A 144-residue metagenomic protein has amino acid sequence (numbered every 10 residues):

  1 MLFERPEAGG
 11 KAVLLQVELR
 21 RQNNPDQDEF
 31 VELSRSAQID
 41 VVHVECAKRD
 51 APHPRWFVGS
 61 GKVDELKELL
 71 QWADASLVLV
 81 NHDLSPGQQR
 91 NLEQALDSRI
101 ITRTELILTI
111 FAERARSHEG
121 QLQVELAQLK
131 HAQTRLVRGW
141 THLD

Functional and structural regions predicted by a protein language model:
M1-T109: N-terminal accessory targeting/assembly segments
L106-D144: Extended, highly charged alpha-helical segments
